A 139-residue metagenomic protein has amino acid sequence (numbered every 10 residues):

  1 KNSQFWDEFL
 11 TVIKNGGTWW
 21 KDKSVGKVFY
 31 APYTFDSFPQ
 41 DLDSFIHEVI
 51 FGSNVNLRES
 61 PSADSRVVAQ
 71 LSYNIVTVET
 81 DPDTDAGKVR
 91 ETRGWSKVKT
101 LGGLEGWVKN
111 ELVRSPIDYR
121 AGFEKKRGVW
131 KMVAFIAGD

Functional and structural regions predicted by a protein language model:
K1-F51, Y119-D139: Long, non-globular low-complexity/IDR segments in eukaryotic proteins
L42, V55, T80-T84: Intrinsic-disorder/low-complexity regions
G52, N56-S60: Core beta-strand residues in small-molecule sensory/regulatory alpha/beta domains
S60-V67: Short alpha-helix capping/helix-loop boundary micro-motifs
V67-I117: SH3/SH3-like beta-barrel superfamily modules
